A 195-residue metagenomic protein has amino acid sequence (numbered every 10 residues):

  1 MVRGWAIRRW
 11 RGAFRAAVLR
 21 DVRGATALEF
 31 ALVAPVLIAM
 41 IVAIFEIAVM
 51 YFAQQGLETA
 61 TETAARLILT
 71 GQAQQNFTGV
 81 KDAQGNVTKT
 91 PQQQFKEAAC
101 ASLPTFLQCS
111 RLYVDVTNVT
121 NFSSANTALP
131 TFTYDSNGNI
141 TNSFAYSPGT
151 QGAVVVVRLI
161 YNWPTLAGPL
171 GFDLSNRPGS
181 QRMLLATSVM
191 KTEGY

Functional and structural regions predicted by a protein language model:
M1-S102: Alpha-helical assembly-interface signal, strongest on the long, hydrophobic N-terminal helix that forms
V2-A6, R66-Y195: Short, conserved structural patches
